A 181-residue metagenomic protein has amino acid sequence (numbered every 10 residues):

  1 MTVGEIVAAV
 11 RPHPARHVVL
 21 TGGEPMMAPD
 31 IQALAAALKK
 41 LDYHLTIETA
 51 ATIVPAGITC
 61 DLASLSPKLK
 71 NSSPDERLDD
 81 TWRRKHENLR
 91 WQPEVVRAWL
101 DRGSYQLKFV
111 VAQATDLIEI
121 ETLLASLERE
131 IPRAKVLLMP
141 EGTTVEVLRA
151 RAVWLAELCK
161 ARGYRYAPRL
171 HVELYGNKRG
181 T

Functional and structural regions predicted by a protein language model:
M1-V18: Conserved alpha-helical substructure of the radical SAM core
V7, M26-T181: Conserved AdoMet/S-adenosylmethionine-binding subsite of the radical SAM
H17-L20, L38: Short, basic, glycine/proline-bearing loop/turn elements
G22-E24: Active-site beta-strand/loop signature of hydrolases that rely on acidic residues for catalysis
